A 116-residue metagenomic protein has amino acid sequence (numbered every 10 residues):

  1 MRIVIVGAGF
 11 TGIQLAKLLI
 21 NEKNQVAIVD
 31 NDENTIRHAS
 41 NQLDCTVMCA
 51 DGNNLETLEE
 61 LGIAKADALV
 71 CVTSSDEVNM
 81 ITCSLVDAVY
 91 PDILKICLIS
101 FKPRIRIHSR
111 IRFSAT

Functional and structural regions predicted by a protein language model:
M1-T116: Cytosolic regulatory regions of ion transport systems
